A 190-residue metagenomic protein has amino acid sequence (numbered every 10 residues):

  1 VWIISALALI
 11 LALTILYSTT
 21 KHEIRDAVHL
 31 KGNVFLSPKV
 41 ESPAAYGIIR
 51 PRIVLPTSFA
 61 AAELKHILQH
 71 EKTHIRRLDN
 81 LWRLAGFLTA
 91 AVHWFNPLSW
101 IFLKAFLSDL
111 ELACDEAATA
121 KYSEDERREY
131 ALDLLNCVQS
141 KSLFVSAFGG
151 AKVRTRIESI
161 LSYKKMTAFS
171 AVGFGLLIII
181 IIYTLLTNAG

Functional and structural regions predicted by a protein language model:
V1-A189: Membrane-embedded and juxtamembrane structural elements of multi-pass membrane proteins
